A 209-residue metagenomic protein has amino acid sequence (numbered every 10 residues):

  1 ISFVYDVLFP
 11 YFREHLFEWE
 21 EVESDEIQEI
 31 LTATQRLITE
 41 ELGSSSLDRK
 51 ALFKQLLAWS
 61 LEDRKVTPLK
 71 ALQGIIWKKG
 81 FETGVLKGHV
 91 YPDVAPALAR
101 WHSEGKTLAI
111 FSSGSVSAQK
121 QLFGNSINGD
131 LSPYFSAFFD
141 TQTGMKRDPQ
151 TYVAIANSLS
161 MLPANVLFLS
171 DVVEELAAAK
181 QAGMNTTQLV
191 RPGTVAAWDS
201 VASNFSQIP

Functional and structural regions predicted by a protein language model:
I1-A58: Conserved phosphoryl-transfer catalytic core
S2, Q121-G124, K180-A182: Short amphipathic alpha-helical segments
E40-P92: Metal-dependent phosphoesterase signature
K78, E82, S115-S117, V173-E175 (+1 more regions): Short, solvent-exposed loop/turn segments at secondary-structure junctions
T83-I127: Substrate-recognition element of Asp-dependent hydrolases with the DxDx(T/V) motif
R100, T107, N125-M145: Surface-exposed, interaction-prone regions with an acidic/low-complexity signature
P133-P209: Asp-based, Mg2+/Mn2+-dependent phosphohydrolase catalytic module
